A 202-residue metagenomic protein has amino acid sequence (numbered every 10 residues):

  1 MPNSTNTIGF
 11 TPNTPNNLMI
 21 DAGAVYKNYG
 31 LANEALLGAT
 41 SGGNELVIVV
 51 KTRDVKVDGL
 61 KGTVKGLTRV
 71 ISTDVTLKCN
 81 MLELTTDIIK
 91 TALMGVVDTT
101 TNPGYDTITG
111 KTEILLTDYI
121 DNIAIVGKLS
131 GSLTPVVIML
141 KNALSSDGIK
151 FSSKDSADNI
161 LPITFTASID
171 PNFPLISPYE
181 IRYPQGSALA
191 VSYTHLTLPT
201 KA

Functional and structural regions predicted by a protein language model:
P2-I89, N142-L161: Solvent-exposed edge beta-strands and adjacent loop segments that serve as assembly or binding interfaces
I71, V126-S130, P171: Short secondary-structure transition/capping segments
T76-N80, N122-V126, P162-T166: Beta-strand secondary-structure signal
E83-L84, I169, T200: Non-catalytic surface loops within mature trypsin-like serine protease
L93-M139: Short helix-loop boundary/capping segments
V137-S192: Mixed-charge, glycine-accented linear interaction segment located at domain edges/termini
T194-T200: Conserved small/polar residues in nucleotide/adenosyl-binding loops
